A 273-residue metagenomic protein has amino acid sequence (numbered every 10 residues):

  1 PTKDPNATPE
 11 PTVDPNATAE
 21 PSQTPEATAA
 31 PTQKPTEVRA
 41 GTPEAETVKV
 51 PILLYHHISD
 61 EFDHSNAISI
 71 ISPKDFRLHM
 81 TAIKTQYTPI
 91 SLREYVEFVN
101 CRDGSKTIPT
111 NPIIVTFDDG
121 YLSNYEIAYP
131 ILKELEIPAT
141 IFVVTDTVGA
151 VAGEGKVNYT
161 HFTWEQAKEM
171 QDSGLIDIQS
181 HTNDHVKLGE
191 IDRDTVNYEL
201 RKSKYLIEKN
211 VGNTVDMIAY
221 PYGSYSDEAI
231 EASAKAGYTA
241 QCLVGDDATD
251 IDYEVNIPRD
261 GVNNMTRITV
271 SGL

Functional and structural regions predicted by a protein language model:
T2-E44: Ser/Thr-rich, Proline-interspersed low-complexity disordered segments
K34-V115, L122-S123, S173, E190-L273: C-terminal active-site subregion of NodB/CE4 polysaccharide deacetylases
L53-I58, V144-T145, H181-N183: Short loop/turn segments at strand-loop or loop-helix junctions that form parts of catalytic or ligand-binding pockets
K84, Y129-I137, H161-S180, A234: Acidic (Asp/Glu)-rich catalytic clusters
V115-T116, I178: Residue-level marker for buried hydrophobic side chains located in beta-strands that build the well-ordered beta-sheet
E134-T160: A short, conserved beta-to-alpha structural element at the edge of catalytic cores that scaffolds binding
V157-W164, T195-E199: Charged helix-capping and loop-helix junction motifs
Q179-D194: Substrate-binding clefts and substrate-entry loops adjacent to catalytic sites of polymer-processing enzymes acting on
